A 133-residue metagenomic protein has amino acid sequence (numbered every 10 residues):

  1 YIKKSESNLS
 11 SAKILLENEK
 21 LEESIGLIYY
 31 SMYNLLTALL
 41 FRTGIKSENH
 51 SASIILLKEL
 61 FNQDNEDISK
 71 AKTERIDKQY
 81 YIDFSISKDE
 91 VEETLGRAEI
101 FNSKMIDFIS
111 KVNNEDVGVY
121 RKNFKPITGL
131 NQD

Functional and structural regions predicted by a protein language model:
Y1-D133: Terminal alpha-helical segments
